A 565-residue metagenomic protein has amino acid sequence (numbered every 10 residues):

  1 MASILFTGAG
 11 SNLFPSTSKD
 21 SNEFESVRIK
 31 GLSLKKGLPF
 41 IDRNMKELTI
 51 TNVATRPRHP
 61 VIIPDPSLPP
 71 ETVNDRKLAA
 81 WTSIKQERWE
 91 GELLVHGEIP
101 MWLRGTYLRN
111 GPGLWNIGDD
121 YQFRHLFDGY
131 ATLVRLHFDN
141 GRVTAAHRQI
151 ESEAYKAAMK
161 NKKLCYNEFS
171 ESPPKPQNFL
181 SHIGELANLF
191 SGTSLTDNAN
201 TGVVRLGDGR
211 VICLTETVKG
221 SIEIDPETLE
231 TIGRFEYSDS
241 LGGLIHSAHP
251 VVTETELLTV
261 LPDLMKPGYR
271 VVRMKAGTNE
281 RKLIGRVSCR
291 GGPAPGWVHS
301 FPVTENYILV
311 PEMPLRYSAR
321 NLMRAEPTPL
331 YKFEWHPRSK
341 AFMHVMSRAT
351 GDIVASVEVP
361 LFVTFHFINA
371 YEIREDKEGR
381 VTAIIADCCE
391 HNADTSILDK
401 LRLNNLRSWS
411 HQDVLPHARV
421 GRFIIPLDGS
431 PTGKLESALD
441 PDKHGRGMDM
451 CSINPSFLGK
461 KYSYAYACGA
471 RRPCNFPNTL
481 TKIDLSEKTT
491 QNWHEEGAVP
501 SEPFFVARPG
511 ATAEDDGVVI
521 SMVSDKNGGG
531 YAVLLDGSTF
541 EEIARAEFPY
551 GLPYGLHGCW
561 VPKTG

Functional and structural regions predicted by a protein language model:
A2-G565: Beta-propeller domains
